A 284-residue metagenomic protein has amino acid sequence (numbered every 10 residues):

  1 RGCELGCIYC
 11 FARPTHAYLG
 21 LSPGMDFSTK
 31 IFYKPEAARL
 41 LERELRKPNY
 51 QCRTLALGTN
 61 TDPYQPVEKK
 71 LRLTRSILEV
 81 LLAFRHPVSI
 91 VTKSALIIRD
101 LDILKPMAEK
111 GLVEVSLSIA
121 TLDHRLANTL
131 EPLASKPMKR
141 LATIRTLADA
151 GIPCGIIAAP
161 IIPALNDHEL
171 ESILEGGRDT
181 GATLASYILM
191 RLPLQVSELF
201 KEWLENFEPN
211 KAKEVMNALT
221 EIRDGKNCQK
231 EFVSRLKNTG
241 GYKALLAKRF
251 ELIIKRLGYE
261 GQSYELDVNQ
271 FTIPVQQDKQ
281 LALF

Functional and structural regions predicted by a protein language model:
R1, L5-S116, A120-N128, P137-D149: Conserved Radical SAM active-site core
L55-A56, V91, C154-A158, S186-I188: Short beta-strand segments at enzyme active-site cores
V80-H86, A142-C154, I222-G225, R249-E260: A structural motif corresponding to the C-terminal end of an alpha-helix and its immediate exit/capping segment
A95-I98, I162-E171: Active-site glycine- and acidic-residue-rich loops that bind and position anionic ligands or nucleotide-like cofactors
K105-M107, L133, L174-E175: Short, solvent-exposed amphipathic alpha-helical segments in soluble enzyme and RNA/protein-processing domains
E109-L112, P153, D179-T183: Glycine-enriched alpha-helix->loop->beta-strand junction motifs that scaffold or abut catalytic
L122-H124, E131-L133, T146-N166, L189-L192 (+1 more regions): Conserved strand-turn element in the central/C-terminal portion of the radical SAM core barrel that lines
H168-F284: Auxiliary Fe-S-binding modules of radical SAM enzymes
